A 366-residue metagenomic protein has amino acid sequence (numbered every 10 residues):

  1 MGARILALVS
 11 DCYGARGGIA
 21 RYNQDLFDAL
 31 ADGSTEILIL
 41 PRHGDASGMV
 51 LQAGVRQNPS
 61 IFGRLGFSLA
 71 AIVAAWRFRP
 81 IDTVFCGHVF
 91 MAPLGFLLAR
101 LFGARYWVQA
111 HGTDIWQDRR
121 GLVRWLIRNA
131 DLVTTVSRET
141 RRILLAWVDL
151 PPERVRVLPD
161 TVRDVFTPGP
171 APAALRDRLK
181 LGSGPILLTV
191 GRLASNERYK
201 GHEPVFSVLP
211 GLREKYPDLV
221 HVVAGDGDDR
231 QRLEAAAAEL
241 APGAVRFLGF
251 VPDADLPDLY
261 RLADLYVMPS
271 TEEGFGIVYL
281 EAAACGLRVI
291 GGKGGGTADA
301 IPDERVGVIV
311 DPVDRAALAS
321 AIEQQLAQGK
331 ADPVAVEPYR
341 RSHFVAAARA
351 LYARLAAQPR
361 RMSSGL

Functional and structural regions predicted by a protein language model:
L8, L181-K200, F206-P210: Conserved donor-binding/catalytic core segment of Leloir-type glycosyltransferases
C86-A92: Short His-centered aromatic/hydrophobic patch
I127, F250-V251, D258-A263: Short alpha-helical donor nucleotide-sugar binding micro-motif in glycosyltransferases
Q231-A254: Nucleotide-activated donor-binding/catalytic signature segment of Leloir-type glycosyltransferases, i.e., the conserved
T271: Aromatic "clamp/platform" in nucleotide-sugar-dependent glycosyltransferases that forms part of the donor/acceptor
R288-G291: Short hydrophobic beta-strand element within catalytic cores of glycosyltransferases and related nucleotide-activated
D303-E304, V308-R315, E323-A327: Conserved acidic donor-binding segment of nucleotide-sugar-dependent glycosyltransferases
A327-P359: A charged, aromatic-enriched C-terminal amphipathic alpha-helix characteristic of glycosyltransferases across folds
